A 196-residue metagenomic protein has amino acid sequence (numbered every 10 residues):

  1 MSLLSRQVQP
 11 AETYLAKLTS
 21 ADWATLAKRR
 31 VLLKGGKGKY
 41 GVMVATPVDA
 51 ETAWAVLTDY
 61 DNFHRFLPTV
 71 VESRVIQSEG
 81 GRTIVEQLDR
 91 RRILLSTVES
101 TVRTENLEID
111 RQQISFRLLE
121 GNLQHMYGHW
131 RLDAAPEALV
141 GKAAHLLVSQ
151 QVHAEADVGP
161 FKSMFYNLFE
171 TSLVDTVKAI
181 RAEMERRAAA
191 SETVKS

Functional and structural regions predicted by a protein language model:
S2-R82: Hydrophobic ligand-binding cavity/cleft-lining segments
L33, H64, R74-N122, K178-R187 (+2 more regions): Glycine-rich portal/gate segments that line the openings of hydrophobic small-molecule binding cavities
K37-A45, R82-I84, Q113, H125 (+1 more regions): Intrinsic-disorder/low-complexity, polar/charged segments enriched in Ser/Thr/Lys/Arg/Asp/Glu/Gln
T46-A50, D89-I93, N106-D110, N122 (+2 more regions): Beta-strand elements of well-folded, non-transmembrane domains
A50, V75-R82, L107-Q113, R131-L147: A short, structured loop/turn motif at beta-sheet edges
T52-D59, L168-R181: Short, well-ordered alpha-helical segments
R117-T171: Beta-strand/loop substructures that line and gate deep hydrophobic ligand-binding cavities in soluble
G128-H129, S172-T176, T193-S196: Soluble, non-transmembrane catalytic domains of enzymes that act on hydrophobic metabolites at membranes
